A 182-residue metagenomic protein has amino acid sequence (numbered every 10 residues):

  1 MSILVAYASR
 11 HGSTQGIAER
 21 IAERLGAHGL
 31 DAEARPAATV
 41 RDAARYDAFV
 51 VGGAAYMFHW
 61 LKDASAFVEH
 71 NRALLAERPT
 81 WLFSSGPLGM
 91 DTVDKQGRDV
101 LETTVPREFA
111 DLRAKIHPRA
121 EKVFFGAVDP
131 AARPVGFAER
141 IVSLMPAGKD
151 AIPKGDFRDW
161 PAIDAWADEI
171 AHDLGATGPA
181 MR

Functional and structural regions predicted by a protein language model:
S2-L30: N-terminal beta1-alpha1 ligand-phosphate binding loop
I3, G53, I152: Generic anion/oxyanion-binding catalytic loop in active/binding sites
G16, R24, H28, E33 (+1 more regions): FMN-binding flavodoxin-like domain, especially the glycine-rich phosphate-binding loop
A34-A44: Short acidic low-complexity segments
